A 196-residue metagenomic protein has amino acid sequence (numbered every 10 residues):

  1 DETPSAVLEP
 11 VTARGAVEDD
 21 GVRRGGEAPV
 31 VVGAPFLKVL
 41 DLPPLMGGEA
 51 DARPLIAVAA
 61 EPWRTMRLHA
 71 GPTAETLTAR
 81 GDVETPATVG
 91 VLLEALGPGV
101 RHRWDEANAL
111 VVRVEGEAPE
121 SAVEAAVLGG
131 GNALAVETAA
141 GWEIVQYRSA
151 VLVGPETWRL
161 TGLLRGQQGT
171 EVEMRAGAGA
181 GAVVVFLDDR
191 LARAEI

Functional and structural regions predicted by a protein language model:
D1-I196: C-terminal extracytoplasmic interaction modules
